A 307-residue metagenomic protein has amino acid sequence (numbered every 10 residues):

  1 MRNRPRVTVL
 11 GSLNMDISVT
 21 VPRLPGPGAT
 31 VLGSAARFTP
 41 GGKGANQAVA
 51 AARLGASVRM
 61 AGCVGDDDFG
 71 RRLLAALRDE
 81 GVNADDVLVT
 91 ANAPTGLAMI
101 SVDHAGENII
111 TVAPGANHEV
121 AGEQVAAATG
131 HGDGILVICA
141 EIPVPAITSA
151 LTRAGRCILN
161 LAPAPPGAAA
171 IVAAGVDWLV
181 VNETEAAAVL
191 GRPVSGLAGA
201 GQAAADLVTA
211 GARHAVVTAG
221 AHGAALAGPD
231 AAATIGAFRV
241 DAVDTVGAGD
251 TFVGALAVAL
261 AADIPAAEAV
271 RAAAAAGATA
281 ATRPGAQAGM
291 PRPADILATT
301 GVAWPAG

Functional and structural regions predicted by a protein language model:
M1-C63, D68-D79, A242-V243, G307: Glycine-rich phosphate/adenosyl-contacting loop at the front of the ribokinase-like
M1-V7, P166-I171, R192, L197-G307: Conserved phosphate-binding/catalytic region of the ribokinase-like
A52-R53, L151, A261: Gly/Ala-rich phosphate-binding loop of Rossmann-like dinucleotide-binding domains, activating on the conserved
C63, V89-T90, A98-I135, A140: Conserved phosphate-binding/catalytic loop of the ribokinase/pfkB sugar-kinase fold
A76-N92: A glycine-rich helix N-cap at a beta->alpha junction
G81, G115-G122, I158-P165: Short gly/ser/thr-rich secondary-structure transition/capping motifs
G134-Q202, G223-A224: Conserved beta-alpha-beta core of the PfkB/ribokinase-like small-molecule kinase fold
